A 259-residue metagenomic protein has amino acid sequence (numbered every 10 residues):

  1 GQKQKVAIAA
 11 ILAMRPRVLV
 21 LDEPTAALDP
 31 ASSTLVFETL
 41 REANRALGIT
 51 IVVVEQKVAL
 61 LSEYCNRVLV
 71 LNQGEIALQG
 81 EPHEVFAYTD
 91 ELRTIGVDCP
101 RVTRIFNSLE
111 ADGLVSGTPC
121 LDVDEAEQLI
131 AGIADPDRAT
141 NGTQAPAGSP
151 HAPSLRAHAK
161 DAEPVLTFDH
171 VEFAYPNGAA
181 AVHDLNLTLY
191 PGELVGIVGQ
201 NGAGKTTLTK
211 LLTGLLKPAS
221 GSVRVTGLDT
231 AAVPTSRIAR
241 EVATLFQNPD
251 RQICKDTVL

Functional and structural regions predicted by a protein language model:
R15: Conserved catalytic motifs of ABC-family nucleotide-binding domains
L19-D22: Catalytic Walker B motif of ABC-type/P-loop ATPase nucleotide-binding domains
Q73-G74: Conserved ABC ATPase "signature" C-loop
V198-Q200: The feature captures the beta-strand-to-loop junction immediately N-terminal to the Walker
T213: Helix-to-loop junction immediately C-terminal to a conserved catalytic motif
G221-D229, I238: Conserved ABC transporter NBD signature motif
